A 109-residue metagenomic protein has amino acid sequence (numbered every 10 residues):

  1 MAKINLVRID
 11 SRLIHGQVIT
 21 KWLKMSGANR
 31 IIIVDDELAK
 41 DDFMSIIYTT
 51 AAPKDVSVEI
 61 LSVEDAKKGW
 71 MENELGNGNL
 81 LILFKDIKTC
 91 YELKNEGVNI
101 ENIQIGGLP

Functional and structural regions predicted by a protein language model:
K3-L6, S11-M25, R30, L38-K40 (+6 more regions): N-terminal intrinsically disordered, cationic/polar leader segments that include organellar targeting peptides
G16, K67, C90-Y91: Short, well-ordered alpha-helical microsegments
F43, W70, Y91-K94: Short glycine-/acidic-enriched loop or helix-start segments at secondary-structure transitions that form or flank
V63-E72: N-terminal active-site wall of soluble small-molecule enzyme domains
G78-D86: A polyampholytic, Gly/Pro-enriched intrinsically disordered region
K85-P109: Long, charge-patterned amphipathic alpha-helical coiled-coil/hairpin "stalk" segments used as oligomerization
